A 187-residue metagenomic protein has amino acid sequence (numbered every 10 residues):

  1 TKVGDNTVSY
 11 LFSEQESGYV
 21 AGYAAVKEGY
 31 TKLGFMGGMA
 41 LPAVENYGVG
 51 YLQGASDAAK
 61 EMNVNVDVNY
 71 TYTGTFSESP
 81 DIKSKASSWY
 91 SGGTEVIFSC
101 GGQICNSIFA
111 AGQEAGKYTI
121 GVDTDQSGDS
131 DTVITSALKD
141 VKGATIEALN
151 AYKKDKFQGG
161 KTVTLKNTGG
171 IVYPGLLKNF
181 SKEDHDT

Functional and structural regions predicted by a protein language model:
T1-T187: A residue-level marker of the well-folded mature domains of exported/periplasmic proteins
